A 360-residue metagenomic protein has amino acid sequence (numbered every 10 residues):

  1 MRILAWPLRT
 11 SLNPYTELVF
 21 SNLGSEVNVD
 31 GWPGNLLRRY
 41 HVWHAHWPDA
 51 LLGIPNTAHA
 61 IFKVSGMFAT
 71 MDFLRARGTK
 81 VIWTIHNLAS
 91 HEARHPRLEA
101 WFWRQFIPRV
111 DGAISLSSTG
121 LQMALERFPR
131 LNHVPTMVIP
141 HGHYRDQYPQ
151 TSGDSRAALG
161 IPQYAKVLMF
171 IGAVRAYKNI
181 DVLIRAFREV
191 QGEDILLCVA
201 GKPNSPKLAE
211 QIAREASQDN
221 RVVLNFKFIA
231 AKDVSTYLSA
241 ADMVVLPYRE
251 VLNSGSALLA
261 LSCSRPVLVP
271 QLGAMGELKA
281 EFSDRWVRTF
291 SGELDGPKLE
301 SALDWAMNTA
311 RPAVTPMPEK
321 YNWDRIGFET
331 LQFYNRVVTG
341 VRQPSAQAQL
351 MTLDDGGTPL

Functional and structural regions predicted by a protein language model:
P108-E126, R130-Y148: Donor nucleotide-sugar binding/catalytic pocket of nucleotide-sugar-dependent glycosyltransferases
Y148-I161: A short helix/loop element that forms part of the nucleotide-sugar donor recognition site in Leloir-type
P162-K178, I184-F187, L197-C198: Conserved donor-binding/catalytic core segment of Leloir-type glycosyltransferases
I171, L196-E210, K227: Glycosyltransferase donor-sugar binding loop
A209-S235, S283: Nucleotide-activated donor-binding/catalytic signature segment of Leloir-type glycosyltransferases, i.e., the conserved
L246, P266-G276: Short hydrophobic beta-strand element within catalytic cores of glycosyltransferases and related nucleotide-activated
G276-W305: Change "using UDP/GDP/dTDP sugars" to "using nucleotide sugars
L294-P297, N308-G340: A charged, aromatic-enriched C-terminal amphipathic alpha-helix characteristic of glycosyltransferases across folds
